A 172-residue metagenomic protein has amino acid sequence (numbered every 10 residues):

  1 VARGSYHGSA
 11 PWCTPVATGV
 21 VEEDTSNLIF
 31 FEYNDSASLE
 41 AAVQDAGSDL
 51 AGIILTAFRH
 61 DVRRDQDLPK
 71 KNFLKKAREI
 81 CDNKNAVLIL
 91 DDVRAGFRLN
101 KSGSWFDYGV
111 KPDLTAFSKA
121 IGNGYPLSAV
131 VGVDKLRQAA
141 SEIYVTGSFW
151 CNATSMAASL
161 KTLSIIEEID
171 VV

Functional and structural regions predicted by a protein language model:
V1-V172: Conserved N-terminal phosphate-binding loop of PLP-dependent enzymes in the Aspartate aminotransferase
